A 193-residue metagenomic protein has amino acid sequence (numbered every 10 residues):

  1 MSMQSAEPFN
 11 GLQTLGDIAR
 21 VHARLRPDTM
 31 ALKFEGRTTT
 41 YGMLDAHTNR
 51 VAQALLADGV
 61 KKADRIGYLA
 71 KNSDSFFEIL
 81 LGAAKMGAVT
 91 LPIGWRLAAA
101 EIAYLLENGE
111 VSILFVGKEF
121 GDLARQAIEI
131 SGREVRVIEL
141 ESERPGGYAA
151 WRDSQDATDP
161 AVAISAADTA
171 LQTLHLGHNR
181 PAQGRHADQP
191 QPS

Functional and structural regions predicted by a protein language model:
F9-L12, D28-S73, F77-L80, A98-A103: Conserved AMP-binding/adenylate-forming core of the ANL superfamily
P27, Q155-L174, P181, Q191: Conserved pre-ATP/AMP-binding loop-to-beta segment of ANL
G42, D58, D64, A100 (+5 more regions): Structural detector for helix-capping/boundary residues
D45-R50, R185-S193: Conserved structural elements of the adenylate-forming
R65, K71-L91, W95-A99, E107-I113 (+1 more regions): A short helix-loop-beta submotif of the ANL/AMP-binding
L97-Q126, S154: Conserved ATP-dependent adenylate/AMP-binding module captured primarily in the ANL superfamily
D122-A166: ANL superfamily adenylate-forming
